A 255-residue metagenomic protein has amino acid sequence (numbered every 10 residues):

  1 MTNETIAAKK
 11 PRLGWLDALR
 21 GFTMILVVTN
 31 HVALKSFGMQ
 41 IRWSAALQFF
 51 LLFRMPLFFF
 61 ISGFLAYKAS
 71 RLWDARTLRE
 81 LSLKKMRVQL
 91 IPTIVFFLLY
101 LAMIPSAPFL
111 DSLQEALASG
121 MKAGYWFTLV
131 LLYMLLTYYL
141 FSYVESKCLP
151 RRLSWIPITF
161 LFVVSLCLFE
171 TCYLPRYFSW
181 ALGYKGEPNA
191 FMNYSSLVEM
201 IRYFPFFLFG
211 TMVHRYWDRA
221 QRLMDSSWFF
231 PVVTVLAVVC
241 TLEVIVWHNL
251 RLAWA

Functional and structural regions predicted by a protein language model:
M1-Y177: Membrane-cytosol interface segments of multi-pass membrane proteins, especially ER/Golgi lipid-handling enzymes
R42, A116-M121, N189-S196, V244-A253: Membrane-interface helix caps and helix-loop-helix hairpins in membrane proteins
L52-A69, F127-S142, P175-Q221, W254-A255: Specific transmembrane alpha-helix
E145-L153, Y184, L223-S227: Membrane interface segments of multi-pass transport proteins and intramembrane proteases
R219-A255: Alpha-helical transmembrane segments and terminal signal-anchor/GPI-anchor hydrophobic tails, characterized by long
